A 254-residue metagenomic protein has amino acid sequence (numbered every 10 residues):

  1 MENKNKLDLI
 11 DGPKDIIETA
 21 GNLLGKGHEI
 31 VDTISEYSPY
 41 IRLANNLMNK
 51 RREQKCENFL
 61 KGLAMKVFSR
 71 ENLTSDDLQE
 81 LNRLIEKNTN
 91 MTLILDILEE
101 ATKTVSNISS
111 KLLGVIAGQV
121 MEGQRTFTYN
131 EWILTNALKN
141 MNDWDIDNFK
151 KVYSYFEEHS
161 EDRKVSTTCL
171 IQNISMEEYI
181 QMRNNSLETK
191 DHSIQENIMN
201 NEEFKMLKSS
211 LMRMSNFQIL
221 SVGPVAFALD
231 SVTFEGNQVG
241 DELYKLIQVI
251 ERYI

Functional and structural regions predicted by a protein language model:
M1-D8, E202-E203, V232: Terminal, membrane-proximal amphipathic helices and intrinsically disordered targeting/regulatory segments
E2-K66: Membrane-inserting effector segments that mediate pore formation, membrane fusion, or transient membrane insertion
K6-D11, L24-K26, S38, F68-N72 (+5 more regions): Short, flexible coil/linker elements and helix-boundary hinge sites characteristic of intrinsically disordered
L7, V31-I34, L81-I85, F149 (+2 more regions): Extended hydrophobic/Leu-rich segments
Y37-R125, Y129-I133: Eukaryotic partner-binding/assembly regions in large regulatory complexes
K103, N107-I254: Long, helix-rich, hydrophobic modules that act as membrane-proximal anchors or helical bundle/coiled-coil regulators
